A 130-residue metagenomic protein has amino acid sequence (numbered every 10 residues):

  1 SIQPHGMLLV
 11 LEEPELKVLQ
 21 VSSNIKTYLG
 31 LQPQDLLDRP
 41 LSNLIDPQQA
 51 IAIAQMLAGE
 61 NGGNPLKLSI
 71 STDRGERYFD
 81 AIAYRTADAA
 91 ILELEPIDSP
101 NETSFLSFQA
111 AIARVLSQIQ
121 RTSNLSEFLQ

Functional and structural regions predicted by a protein language model:
S1, S99-F108, I119-R121: Short, charged amphipathic alpha-helical "coupling" segments at sensory-output junctions in signaling proteins
Q3-M7, L11-T103: Sensory/regulatory domains in signal-transduction proteins
A50, F105, Q109-I112: Alpha-helix initiation and N-capping motif
Q109-E127: Short regulatory/linker helices and ligand/cofactor-binding micro-motifs at input modules
Q130: Internal active-site segments that recognize and position negatively charged phosphoryl groups and nucleotide moieties
